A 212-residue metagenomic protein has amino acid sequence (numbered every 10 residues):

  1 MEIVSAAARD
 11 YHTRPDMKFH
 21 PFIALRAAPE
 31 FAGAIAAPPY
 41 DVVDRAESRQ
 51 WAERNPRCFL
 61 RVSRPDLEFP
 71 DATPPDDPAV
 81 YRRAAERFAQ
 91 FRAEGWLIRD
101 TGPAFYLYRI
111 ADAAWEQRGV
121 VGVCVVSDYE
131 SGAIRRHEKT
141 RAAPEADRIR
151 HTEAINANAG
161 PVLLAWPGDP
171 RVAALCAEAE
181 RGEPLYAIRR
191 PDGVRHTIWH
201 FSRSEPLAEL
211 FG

Functional and structural regions predicted by a protein language model:
E2-G212: A cross-family signal for N-terminal binding/gating loops and helix N-caps that shape access to the active site
